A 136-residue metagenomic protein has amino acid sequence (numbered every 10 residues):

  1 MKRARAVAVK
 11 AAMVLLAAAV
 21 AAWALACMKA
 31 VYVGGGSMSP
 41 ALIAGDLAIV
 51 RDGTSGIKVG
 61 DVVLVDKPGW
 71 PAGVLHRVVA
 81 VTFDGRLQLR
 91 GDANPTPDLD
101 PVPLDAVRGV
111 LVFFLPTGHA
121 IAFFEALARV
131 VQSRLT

Functional and structural regions predicted by a protein language model:
M1-T136: Extended hydrophobic leader/signal-anchor segments used for secretion and membrane insertion
